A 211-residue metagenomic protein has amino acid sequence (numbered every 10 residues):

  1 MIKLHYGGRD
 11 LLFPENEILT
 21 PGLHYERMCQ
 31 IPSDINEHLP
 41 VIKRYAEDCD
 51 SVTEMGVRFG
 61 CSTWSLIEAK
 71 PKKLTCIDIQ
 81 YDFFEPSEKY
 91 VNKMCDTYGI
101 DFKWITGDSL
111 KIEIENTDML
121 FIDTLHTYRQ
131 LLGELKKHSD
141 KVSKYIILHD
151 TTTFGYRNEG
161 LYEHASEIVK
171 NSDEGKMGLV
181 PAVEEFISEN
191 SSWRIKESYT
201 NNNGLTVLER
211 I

Functional and structural regions predicted by a protein language model:
M1-I211: A short alpha-helical cap/connector motif
